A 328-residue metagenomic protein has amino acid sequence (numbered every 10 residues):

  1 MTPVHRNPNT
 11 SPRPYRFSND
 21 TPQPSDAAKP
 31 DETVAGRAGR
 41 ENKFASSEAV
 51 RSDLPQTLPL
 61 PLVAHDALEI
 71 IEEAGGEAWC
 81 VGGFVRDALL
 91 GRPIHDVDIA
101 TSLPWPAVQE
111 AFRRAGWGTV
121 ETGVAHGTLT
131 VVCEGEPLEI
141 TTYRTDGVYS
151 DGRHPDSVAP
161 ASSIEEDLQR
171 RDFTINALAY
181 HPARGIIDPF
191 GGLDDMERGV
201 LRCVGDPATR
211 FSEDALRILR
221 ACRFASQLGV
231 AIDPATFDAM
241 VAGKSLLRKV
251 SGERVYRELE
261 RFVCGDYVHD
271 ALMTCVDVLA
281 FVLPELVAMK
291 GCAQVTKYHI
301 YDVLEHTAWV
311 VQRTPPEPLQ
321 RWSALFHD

Functional and structural regions predicted by a protein language model:
M1-D328: Catalytic cores of the polymerase beta-like nucleotidyltransferase superfamily and closely associated nucleotide
